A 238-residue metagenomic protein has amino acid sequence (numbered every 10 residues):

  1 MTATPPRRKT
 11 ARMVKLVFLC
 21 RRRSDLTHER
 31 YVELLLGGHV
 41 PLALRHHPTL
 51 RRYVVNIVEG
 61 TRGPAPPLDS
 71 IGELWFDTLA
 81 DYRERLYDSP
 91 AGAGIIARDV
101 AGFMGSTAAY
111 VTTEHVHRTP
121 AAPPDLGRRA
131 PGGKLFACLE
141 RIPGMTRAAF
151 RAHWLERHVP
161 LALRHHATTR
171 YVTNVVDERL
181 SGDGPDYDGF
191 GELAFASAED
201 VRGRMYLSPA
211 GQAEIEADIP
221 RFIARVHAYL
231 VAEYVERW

Functional and structural regions predicted by a protein language model:
T2-W238: Macromolecular interaction modules
